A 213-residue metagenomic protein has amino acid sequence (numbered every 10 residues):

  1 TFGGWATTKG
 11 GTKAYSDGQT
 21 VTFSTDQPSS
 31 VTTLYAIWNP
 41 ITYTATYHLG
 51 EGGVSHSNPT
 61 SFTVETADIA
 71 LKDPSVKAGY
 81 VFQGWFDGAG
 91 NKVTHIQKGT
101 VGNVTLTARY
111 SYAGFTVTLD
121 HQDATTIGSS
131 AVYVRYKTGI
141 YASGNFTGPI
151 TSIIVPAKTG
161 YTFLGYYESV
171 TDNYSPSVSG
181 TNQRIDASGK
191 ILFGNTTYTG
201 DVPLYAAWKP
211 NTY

Functional and structural regions predicted by a protein language model:
T1-Y213: Secondary-structure capping and domain/repeat boundary segments
